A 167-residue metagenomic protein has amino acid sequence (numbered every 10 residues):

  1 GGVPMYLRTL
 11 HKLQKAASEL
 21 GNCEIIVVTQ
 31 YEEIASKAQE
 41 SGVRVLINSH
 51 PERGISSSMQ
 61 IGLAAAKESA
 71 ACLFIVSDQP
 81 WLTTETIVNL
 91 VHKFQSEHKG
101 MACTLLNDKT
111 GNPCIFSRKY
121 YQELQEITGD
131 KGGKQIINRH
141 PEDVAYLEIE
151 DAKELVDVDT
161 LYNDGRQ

Functional and structural regions predicted by a protein language model:
G1-T110, H140-D151: Nucleotide and nucleotide-moiety/phosphate-recognizing core
T9, T86, Y120, G132-G133: Hydrophobic alpha-helical segments typical of transmembrane helices and their membrane-interface/capping positions
Q60-G62, K119-L124: Short beta-strand and adjoining strand-loop segment in the mid-core of the Rossmann-like NAD(P)-dependent dehydrogenase
N112-F116, V156-V158: Short glycine- and hydrophobic/aromatic-rich loop-to-beta-strand nucleating segment in the catalytic cores
Q122, E126-Q167: Conserved alpha/beta core of the MobA/IspD/sugar-nucleotide pyrophosphorylase nucleotidyltransferase superfamily
